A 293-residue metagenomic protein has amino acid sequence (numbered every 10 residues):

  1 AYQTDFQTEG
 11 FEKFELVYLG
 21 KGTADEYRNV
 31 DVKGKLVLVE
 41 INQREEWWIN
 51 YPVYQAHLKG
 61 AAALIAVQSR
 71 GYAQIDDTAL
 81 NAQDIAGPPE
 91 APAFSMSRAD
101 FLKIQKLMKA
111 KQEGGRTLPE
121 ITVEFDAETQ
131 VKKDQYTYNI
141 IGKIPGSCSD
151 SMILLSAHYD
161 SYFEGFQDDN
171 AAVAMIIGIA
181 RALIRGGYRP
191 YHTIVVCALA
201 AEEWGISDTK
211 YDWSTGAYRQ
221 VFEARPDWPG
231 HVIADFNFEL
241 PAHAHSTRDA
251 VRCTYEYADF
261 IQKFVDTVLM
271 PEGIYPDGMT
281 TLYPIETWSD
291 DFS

Functional and structural regions predicted by a protein language model:
A1-E15, G87-G142: A non-catalytic alpha/beta surface segment that caps or lines the substrate-entry region of metallo-dependent hydrolase
A1-L36: Noncatalytic luminal/extracellular "stalk/propeptide" segments of secretory-pathway proteins
E15, V32-V37, K59-L64, P119 (+4 more regions): Loop/turn elements at helix/coil->beta-strand transitions in domains of secreted/extracellular proteins
L16-Y18, L36-E40, A63-V67, P92-M96 (+6 more regions): Structural recognition of the beta-strand scaffold that forms the well-ordered cores of secreted hydrolase catalytic
T23-A24, N42-E46, S69-A73, D100-F101 (+5 more regions): Solvent-exposed loop/turn segments at secondary-structure junctions within structured extracellular/periplasmic domains
V32, V37, V53-I121, E164-A174 (+3 more regions): Loop-rich non-cytosolic ectodomains and luminal regions
A91-A93, F101-L102, S149-D150, L199-S293: Metal-dependent peptidase/peptidase-like ectodomains
I140, S151-K210: Alpha-helical metal-binding/catalytic segments enriched in His/Glu/Asp
